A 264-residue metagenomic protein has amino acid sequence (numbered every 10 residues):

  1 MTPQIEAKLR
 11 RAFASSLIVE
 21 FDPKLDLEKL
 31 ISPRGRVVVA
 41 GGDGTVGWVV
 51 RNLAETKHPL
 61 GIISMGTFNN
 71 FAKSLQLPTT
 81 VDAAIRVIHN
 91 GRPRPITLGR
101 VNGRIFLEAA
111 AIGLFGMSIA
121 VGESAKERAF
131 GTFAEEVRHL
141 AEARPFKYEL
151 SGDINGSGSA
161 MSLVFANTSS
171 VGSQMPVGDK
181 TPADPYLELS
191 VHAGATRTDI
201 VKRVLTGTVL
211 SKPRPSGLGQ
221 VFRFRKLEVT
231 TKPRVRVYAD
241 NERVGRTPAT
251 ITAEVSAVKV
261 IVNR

Functional and structural regions predicted by a protein language model:
M1-A40, G47, R51-E55, D82-A83 (+1 more regions): ATP/NTP phosphate-donor binding region
P3, W48-R51, F71-K73, M117 (+3 more regions): Short glycine-/acidic-enriched loop or helix-start segments at secondary-structure transitions that form or flank
L27, V46-G47, G172, R246: Short, well-ordered alpha-helical microsegments
A40, T45-E55, P59-F71, P78 (+1 more regions): Hydrophobic alpha-helical segments that either span membranes
T67-R104, E108: Short, glycine-/small-residue-rich phosphate/pyrophosphate-handling segment
N102-V191, A195: ATP/pyrophosphate-binding catalytic subdomain of soluble kinases
I154-S157, V191-R264: ATP/nucleoside-binding phosphotransfer catalytic cores, i.e., glycine-rich phosphate-binding loops
